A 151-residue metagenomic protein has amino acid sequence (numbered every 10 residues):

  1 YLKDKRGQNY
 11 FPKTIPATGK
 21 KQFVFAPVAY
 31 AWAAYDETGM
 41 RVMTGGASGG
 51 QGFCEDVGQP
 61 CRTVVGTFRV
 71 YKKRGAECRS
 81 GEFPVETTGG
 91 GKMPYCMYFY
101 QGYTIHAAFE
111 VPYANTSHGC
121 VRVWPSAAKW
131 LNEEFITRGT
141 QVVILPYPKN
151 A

Functional and structural regions predicted by a protein language model:
L2-F53: A structural motif detector for short, solvent-exposed N-terminal "entry" segments of globular domains
L2-K20, G58-T67, K72-A151: Exported/periplasmic cell-wall-interacting domains
